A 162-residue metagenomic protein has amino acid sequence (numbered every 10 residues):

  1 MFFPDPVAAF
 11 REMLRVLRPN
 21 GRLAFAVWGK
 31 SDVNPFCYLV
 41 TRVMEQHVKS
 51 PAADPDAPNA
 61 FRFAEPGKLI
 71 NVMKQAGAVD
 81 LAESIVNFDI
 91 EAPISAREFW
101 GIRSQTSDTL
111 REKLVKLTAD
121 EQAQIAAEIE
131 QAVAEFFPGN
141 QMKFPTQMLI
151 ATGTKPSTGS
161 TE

Functional and structural regions predicted by a protein language model:
M1-D5: A short His-aromatic
P6-V7, R42, R103, M148: Generic alpha-helical secondary structure signal
V7-I94, L110: Conserved catalytic/acceptor-binding region of the Class I
A57-E162: Conserved Class I S-adenosyl-L-methionine
